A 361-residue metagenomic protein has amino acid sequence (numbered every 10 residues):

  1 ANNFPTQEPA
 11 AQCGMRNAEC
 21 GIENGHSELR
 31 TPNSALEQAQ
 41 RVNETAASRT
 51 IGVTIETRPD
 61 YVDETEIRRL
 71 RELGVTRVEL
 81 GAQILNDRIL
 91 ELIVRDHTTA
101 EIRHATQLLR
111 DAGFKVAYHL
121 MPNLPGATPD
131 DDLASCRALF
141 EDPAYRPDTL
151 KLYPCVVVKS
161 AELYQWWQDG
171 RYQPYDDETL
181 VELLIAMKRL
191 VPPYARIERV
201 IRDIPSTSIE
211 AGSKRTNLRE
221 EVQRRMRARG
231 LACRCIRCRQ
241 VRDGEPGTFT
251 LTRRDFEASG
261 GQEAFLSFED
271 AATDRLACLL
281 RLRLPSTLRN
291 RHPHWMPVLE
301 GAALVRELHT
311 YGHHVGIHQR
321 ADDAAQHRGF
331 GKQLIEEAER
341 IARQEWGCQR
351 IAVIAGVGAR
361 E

Functional and structural regions predicted by a protein language model:
A1-P5, N33-A117, M121-E178, E182 (+1 more regions): Conserved non-cysteine loop/helix-boundary elements of the Radical SAM core domain that shape
A10-S34: Short, basic, low-complexity termini and linkers enriched in Ser/Thr/Gly/Pro that act as targeting/leader peptides
E79, K151, L304-R306, A352: Conserved beta-strand positions in the central sheet of alpha/beta enzyme cores
R171-R289: C-terminal accessory regions of radical SAM enzymes
L299-Q326: Conserved acetyl-CoA binding element of GNAT-fold acetyltransferases
A321-A342: Conserved acetyl-CoA-binding loop-helix of GNAT-fold acetyltransferases
R340-A355: Conserved GNAT acetyl-CoA-binding A-motif
V357-E361: Conserved active-site alpha-helix within GNAT-family acetyltransferase domains
